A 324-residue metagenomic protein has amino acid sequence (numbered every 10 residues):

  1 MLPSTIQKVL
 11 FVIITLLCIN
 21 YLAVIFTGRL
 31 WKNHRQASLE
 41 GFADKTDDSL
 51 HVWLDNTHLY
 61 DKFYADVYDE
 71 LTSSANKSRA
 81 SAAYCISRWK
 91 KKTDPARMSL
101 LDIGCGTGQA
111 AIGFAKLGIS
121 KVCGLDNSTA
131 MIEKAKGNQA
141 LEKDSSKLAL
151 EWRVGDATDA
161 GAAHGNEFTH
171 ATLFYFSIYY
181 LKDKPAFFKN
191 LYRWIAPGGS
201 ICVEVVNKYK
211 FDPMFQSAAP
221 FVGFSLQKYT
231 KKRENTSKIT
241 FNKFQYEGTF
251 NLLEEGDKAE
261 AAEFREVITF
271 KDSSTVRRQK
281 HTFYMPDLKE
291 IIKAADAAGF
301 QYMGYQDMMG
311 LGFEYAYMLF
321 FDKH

Functional and structural regions predicted by a protein language model:
A23-P95, Q109: Conserved class I S-adenosyl-L-methionine
R97-G106: Conserved class I S-adenosyl-L-methionine
T107-A160: Class I SAM-dependent methyltransferase SAM/SAH-binding core
T169-D183: A short SAM/SAH-binding and catalytic strip from SAM-dependent methyltransferases
P185-P197: A short glycine-rich, Lys/Arg-flanked "PGG" loop and its adjoining helix->strand segment in the class I
G198-V205: Conserved beta-strand signature within the Rossmann-like core of class I S-adenosyl-L-methionine
V205-I292: SAM-dependent methyltransferase
T282-H324: C-terminal lobe and adjacent flexible extensions of AdoMet/dcAdoMet transferase-like proteins
